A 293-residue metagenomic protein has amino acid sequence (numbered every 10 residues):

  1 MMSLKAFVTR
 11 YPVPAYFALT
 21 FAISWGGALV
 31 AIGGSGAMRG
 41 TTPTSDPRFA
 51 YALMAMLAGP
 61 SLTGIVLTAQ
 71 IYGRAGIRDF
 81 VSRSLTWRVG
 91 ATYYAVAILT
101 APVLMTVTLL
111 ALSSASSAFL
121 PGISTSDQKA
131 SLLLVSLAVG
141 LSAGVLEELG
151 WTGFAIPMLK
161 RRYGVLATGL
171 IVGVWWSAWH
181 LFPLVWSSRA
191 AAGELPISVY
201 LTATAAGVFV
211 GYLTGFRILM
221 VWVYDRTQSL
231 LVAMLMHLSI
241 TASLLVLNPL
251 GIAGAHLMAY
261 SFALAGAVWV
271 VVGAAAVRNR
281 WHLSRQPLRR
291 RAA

Functional and structural regions predicted by a protein language model:
M1-R10: Short, Lys/Arg-rich, polar N-terminal cytosolic tail immediately upstream of the first transmembrane signal-anchor
T9-P14, G76, V89-A91, K129 (+4 more regions): Membrane-helix interface segments
F17, F21, A58, I98-L99 (+11 more regions): Residue-level signature of the transmembrane alpha-helical core of multi-pass small-molecule transporters
F21-L29, P102-V107, V174-P183, L238-N248: Aromatic-anchored segments of alpha-helical transmembrane domains
A22-L29, P60-I65, A101-L109, F262-W281: Hydrophobic core of alpha-helical transmembrane segments in multi-pass integral membrane proteins
A37-M54, Y72-R162, S187-A205, P287-R291: Juxtamembrane helix-loop-helix connectors linking adjacent transmembrane helices in multi-pass membrane enzymes
L146-G173, A178, S187, V221 (+1 more regions): Membrane-interface helix/loop boundary segments of multi-pass membrane proteins
E194, T202-T204, D225-A293: C-terminal membrane module of polytopic membrane proteins
